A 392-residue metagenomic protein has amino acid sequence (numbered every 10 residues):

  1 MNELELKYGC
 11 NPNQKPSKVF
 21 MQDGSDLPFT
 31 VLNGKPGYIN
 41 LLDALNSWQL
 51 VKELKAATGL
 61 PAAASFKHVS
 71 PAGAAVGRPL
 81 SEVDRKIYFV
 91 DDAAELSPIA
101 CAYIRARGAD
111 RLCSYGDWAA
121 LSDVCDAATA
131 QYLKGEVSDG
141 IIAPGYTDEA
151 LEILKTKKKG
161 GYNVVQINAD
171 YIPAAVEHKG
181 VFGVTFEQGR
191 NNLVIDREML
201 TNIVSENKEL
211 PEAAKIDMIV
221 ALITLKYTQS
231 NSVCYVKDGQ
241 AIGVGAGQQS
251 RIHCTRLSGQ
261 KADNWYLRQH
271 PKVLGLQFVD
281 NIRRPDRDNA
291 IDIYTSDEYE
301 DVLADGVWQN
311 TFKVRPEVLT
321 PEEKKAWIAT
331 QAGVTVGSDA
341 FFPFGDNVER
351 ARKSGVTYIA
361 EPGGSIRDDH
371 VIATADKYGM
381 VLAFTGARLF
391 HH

Functional and structural regions predicted by a protein language model:
M1-M199, A214-S232: Active-site loops and adjacent core secondary-structure elements that bind or stabilize anionic groups
D23-K35, A109-Y115, G189-E206, P285-V307 (+2 more regions): Gly-rich Lys/Arg/Thr-decorated short loops/hinges at beta-loop-alpha junctions or inter-strand turns that position
E53, Y227, N264-R268, K353 (+1 more regions): Conserved helix-loop functional segments at active or binding sites
A57-S65, V164-I167, S230-K237, L267-V279 (+1 more regions): Flexible, glycine/charged-enriched surface loops at secondary-structure junctions
A72, D117, L121-S122, G135-V165 (+6 more regions): C-terminal binding/interaction regions
A72-R111, I242-F344: Glycine- and Gly-Pro-enriched alpha-helical subdomains that act as flexible, kink-prone "lid/hinge" or packing modules
A175-L210, R268-R287, I291: Substrate-contacting helices/loops that form the catalytic groove of nucleic-acid and nucleotide-polymer processing
V220, T228, Y235-D238, G245 (+1 more regions): Nucleic-acid 5′ end/cap handling module spanning
